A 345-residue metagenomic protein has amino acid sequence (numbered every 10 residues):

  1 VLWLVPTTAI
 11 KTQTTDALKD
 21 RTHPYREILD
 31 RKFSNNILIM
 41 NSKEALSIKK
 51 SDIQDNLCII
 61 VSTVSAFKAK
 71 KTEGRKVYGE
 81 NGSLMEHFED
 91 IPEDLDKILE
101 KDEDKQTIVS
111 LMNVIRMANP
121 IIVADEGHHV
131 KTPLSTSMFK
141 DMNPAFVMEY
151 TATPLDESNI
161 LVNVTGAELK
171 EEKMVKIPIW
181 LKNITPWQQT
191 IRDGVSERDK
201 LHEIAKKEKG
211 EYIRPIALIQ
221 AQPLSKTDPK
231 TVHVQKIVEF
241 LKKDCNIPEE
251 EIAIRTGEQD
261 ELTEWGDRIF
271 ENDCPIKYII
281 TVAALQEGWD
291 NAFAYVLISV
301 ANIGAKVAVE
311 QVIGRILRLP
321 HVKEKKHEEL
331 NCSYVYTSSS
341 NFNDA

Functional and structural regions predicted by a protein language model:
V1-D30, T63-A69, Q222: Conserved Walker A/P-loop ATP-binding site and its immediately adjacent core in helicase/helicase-like ATPase domains
A9-R21, K70, L134, M138 (+6 more regions): Alpha-helical scaffold elements adjacent to nucleotide-binding pockets in ATP/GTP-utilizing enzyme cores
S34, A69-M117, K200-D290, I303 (+1 more regions): Conserved C-terminal RecA-like helicase domain
N56-I59, A118-I121, N143-M148, P275-K277: Loop/turn-to-beta-strand initiation segments
D125-E126, A284: Walker B catalytic acidic pair
K131-P178: Post-DEXD/H (motif II) to motif III coupling segment of the RecA-like Helicase ATP-binding lobe
K277-T281, L285-L317, S333-Y334: A short beta-strand element within the Helicase C-terminal
Q311, R315-D344: Conserved segment of the helicase C-terminal RecA-like domain
